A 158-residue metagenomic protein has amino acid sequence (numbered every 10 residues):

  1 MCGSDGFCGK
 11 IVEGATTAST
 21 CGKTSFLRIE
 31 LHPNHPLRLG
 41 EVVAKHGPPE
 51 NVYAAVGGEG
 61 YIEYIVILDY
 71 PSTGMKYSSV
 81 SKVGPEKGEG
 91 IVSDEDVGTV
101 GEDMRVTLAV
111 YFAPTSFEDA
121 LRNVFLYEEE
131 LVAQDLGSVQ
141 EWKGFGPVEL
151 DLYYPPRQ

Functional and structural regions predicted by a protein language model:
M1-A18: Compositionally biased P/S/T/G-rich terminal and signal peptide-adjacent segments that lie outside catalytic cores
S19-Q158: Non-cytosolic coordination micro-motifs
